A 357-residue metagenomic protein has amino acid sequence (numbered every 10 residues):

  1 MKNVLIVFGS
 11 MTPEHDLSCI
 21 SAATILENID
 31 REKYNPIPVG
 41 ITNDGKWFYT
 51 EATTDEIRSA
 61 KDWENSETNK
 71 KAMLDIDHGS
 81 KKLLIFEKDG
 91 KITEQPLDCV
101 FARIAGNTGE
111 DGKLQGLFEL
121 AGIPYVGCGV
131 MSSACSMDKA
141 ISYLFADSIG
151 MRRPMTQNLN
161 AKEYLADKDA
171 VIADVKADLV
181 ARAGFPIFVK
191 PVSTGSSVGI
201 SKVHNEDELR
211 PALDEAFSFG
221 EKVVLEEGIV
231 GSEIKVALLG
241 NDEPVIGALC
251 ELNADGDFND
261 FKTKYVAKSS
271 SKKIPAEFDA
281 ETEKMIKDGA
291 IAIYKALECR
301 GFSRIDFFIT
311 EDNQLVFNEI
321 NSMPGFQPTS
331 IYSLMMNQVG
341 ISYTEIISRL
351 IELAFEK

Functional and structural regions predicted by a protein language model:
M1-V126, V130-M131, C135-I141, L159-D174: ATP-binding N-terminal substructure of ATP-dependent carboxylate-amine bond-forming enzymes
K2-F8, T12-P13, C19-A23, G90-E94 (+2 more regions): Active-site nucleotide/adenylate-binding loops and adjacent lid/helix of ATP-dependent enzymes
K2-N3, F8-M11, D279-K357: ATP-dependent carboxylate activation and anion-phosphoryl transfer catalytic cores that bind Mg-ATP to form
P36, P124-Y125, R153, I187 (+1 more regions): Hydrophobic beta-strand scaffold residues
D55-E56, L252-A254, M323-G325: A short acidic/small-residue loop/turn micro-motif
E119-P124, D147-I149, V339: Alpha-helix C-terminal capping segments
S201-D288, I309, Q314-V316: Phosphate-binding site of ATP-dependent enzymes
